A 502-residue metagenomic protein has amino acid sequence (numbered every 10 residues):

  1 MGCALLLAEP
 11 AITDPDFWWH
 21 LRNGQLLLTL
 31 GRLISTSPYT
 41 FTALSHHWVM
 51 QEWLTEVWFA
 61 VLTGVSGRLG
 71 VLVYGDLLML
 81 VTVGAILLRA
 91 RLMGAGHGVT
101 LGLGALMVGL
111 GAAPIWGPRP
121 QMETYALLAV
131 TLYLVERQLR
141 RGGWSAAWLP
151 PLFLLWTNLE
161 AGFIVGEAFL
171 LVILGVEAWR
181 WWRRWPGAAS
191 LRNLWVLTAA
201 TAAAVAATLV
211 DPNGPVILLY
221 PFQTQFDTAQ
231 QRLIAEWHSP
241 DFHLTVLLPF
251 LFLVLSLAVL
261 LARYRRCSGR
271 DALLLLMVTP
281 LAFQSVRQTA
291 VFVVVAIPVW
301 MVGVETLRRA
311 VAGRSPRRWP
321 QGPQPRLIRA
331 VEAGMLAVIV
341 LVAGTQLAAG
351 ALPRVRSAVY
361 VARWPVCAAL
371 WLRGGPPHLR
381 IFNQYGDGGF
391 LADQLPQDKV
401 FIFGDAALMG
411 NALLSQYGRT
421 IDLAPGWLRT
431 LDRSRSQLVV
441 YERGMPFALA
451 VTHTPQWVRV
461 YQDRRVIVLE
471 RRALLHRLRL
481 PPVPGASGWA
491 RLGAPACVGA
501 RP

Functional and structural regions predicted by a protein language model:
C3-A4, V108-A112, L134, A146-A161 (+2 more regions): Membrane-interface alpha helices of multi-pass inner-membrane proteins
D16, L28, A161-R265, V293: Transmembrane catalytic cores of multi-pass membrane glycosyltransferases and polysaccharide-assembly enzymes
D76-M93: Transmembrane-helix motifs of polytopic, lipid-linked glycan transferases
A85, V108, E123-R140, L170-A178: Specific aromatic-rich, kink-prone transmembrane helix
T131-A146, S256-R263: Membrane-interface transmembrane helices that cradle and orient dolichyl/undecaprenyl
G313-G374, G386-G388, L395, A406 (+3 more regions): Membrane-proximal, lumen/periplasm-facing interface regions of secretory-pathway glyco- and lipid-modifying enzymes
L370-A412, S436-G444, L469: Short periplasmic/luminal acceptor-recognition loop of GT-C membrane glycosyltransferases, typified by
L414-V468: Periplasmic/luminal catalytic loop of GT-C fold multi-pass membrane glycosyltransferases that transfer sugars from
